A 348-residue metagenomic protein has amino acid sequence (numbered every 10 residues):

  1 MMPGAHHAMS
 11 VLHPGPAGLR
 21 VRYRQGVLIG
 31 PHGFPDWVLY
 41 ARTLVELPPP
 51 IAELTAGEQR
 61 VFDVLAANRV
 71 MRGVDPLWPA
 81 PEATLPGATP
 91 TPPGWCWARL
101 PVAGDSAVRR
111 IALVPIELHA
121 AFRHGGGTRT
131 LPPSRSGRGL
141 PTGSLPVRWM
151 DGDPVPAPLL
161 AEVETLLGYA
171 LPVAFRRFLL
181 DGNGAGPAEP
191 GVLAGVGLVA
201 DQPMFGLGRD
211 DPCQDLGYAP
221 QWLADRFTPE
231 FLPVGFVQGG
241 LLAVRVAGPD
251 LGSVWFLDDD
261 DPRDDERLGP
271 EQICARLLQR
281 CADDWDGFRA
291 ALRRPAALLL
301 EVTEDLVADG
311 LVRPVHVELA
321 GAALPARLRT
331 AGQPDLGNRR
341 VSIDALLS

Functional and structural regions predicted by a protein language model:
M1-C96, L100-L145: Nuclease and nuclease-like effector domains acting on nucleic acids or nucleotide cofactors
L12, L19-V21, V27, A88 (+5 more regions): Assembly/interface hotspot detector across virion components, adhesins/toxins, and nucleic-acid enzymes
F62, A66, E164, R176-L179 (+1 more regions): Non-transmembrane alpha-helical segments in soluble domains of secreted/periplasmic/extracellular proteins
P92-W97, V108-A112, L166, P229-F231 (+2 more regions): Extracellular structured ligand-interaction cores
G104, G152-D153, C281: Aromatic-acidic/polar surface patches that form glycan- and anion
P141-L241, L319-S348: A surface-exposed partner-binding patch
N183-V307: Long, low-complexity, intrinsically disordered segments enriched in glycines and aromatic residues
L278-I343: Hydrophobic secondary-structure block in the mid-to-C-terminal portion of proteins
